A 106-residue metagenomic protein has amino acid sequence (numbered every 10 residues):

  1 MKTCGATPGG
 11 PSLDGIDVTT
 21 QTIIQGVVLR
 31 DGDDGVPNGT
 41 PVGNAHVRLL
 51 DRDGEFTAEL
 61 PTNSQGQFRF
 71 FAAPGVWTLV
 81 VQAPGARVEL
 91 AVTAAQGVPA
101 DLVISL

Functional and structural regions predicted by a protein language model:
M1-Q25: Beta-strand-rich domain onsets/edges
T22, R30-D53: Short, ordered, surface-exposed loop/turn motifs in non-cytosolic proteins
L50-E55, P84-A86: Change "in extracellular beta-sheet-rich domains … of secreted and cell-surface proteins" to "in beta-sheet-rich domains
R52-Q65: Short, acidic Ser/Thr/Gly-rich low-complexity loop/linker segments typical of extracellular and cell-surface proteins
S64, A73-G75, Q96: Surface-exposed loops/turns
F68-F70, A100: Short strand-edge motifs at loop-to-beta-strand transitions and within beta-strands of extracellular beta-rich domains
G75-G85: A short, solvent-exposed beta-strand micro-motif common in secreted/extracellular proteins
P84-L106: Structured interaction patches on ligand/partner-binding surfaces of diverse proteins
